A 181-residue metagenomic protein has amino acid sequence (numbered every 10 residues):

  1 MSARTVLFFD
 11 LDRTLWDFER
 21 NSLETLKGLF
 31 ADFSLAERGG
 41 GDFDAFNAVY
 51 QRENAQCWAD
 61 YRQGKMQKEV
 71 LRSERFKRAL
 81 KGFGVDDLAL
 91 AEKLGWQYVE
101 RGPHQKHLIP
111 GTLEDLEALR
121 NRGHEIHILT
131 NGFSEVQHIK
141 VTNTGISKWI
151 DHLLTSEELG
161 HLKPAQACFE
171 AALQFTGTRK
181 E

Functional and structural regions predicted by a protein language model:
M1-R52, G82: Active-site neighborhood of HAD-like aspartate-dependent phosphohydrolases
S2-A3, N121-H124, F175-E181: Glycine-rich phosphate-binding loop signature in dinucleotide/nucleotide-binding domains
A48, R52-W96: A metal-dependent, Asp-based hydrolase signature
D86, S147-D151, R179: Conserved H-loop
K93-H107, T112-T144, L153-S156, L162: Substrate-recognition element of Asp-dependent hydrolases with the DxDx(T/V) motif
H161-E181: Conserved Lys-Pro-Asp/Glu-containing loop-to-beta segment of HAD-superfamily phosphomonoesterases, centered on
